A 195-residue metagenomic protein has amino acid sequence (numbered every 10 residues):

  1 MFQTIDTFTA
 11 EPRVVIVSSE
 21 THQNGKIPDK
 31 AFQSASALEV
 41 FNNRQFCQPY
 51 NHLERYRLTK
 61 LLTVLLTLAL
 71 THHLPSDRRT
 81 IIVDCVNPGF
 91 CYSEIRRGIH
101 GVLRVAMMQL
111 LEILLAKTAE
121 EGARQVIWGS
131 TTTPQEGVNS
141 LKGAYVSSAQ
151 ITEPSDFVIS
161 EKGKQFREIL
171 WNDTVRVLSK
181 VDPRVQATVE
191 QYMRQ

Functional and structural regions predicted by a protein language model:
M1-I5, L74-T80, E136-V138, L178-V189: Surface-exposed helix-capping loop/turn segments at secondary-structure junctions
M1-I95: Rossmann-fold NAD(P)H-dependent dehydrogenase/reductase core
N42-P49, V102-M108, S148-P154: Surface-exposed beta-strand-to-loop junctions that form interaction patches on eukaryotic regulatory domains
P49-R57, Q109-A116, D156-K162: Active-site rim elements
L62, T118-E121, F166, L170: An acidic site on a long C-lobe helix of protein kinase domains
T67-T71, I127, W171, V175-L178: Non-transmembrane alpha-helical segments in soluble domains of secreted/periplasmic/extracellular proteins
H73, D77-L141, S148: SDR active-site lid
V138-Q195: C-terminal tail/cap regions
